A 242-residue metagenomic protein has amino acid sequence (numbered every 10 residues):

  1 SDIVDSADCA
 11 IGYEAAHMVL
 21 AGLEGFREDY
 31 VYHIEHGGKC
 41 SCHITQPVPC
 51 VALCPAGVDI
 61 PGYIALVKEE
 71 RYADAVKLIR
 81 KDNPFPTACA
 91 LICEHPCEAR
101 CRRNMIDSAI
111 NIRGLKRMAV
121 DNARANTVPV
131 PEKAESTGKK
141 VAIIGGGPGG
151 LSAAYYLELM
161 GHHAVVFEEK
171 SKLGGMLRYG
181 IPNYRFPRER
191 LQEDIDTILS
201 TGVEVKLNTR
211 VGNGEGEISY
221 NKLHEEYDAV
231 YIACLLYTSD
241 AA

Functional and structural regions predicted by a protein language model:
S1-P49, G57-L91, H95, I106-E135: Ferredoxin-type iron-sulfur electron-transfer modules in oxidoreductases and energy-metabolism complexes
V76-N83, L115, L177-D228: N-terminal Rossmann-like dinucleotide/flavin-binding domain of flavoprotein oxidoreductases that bind FAD/FMN
P84, G147-P148, K172: Residue-level detector of alpha-helix initiation sites
T137-K140, N208: Phosphate-coordination loops involved in phosphoryl transfer and adenosine-cofactor binding
V141-M160: N-terminal Rossmann-like FAD-binding beta1-loop-alpha1 element of flavoenzymes
H163-L173: Glycine-rich FAD pyrophosphate-binding loop
D228-C234: Short hydrophobic core segments
Y237-A242: Conserved small/polar residues in nucleotide/adenosyl-binding loops
